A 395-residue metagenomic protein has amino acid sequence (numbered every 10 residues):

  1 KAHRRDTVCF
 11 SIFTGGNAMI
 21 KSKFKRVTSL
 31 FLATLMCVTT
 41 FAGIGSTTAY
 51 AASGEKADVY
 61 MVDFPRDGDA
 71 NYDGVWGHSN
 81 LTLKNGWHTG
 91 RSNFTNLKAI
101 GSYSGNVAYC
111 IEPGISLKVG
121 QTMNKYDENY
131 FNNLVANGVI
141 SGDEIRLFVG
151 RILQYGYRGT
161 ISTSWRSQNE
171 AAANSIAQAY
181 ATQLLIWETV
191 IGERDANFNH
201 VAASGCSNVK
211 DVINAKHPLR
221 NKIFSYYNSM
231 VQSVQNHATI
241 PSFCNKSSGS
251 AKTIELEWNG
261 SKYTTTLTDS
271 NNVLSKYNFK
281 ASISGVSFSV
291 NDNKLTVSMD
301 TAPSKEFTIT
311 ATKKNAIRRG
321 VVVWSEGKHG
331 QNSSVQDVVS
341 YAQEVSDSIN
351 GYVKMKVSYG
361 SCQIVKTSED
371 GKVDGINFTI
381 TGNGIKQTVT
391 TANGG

Functional and structural regions predicted by a protein language model:
A2-H3, T7-F10: N-terminal amphipathic/hydrophobic targeting modules at extreme N-termini, encompassing cleavable Sec/SRP-type signal
K25-C37: Sec-dependent N-terminal signal peptides
V38-A57: Sec-dependent signal peptide cleavage junction
A52-N236: Short, surface-exposed polybasic-aromatic patches that bind anionic ligands, especially phosphate groups
R194-S358: Acidic/charged, solvent-exposed loop-and-adjacent secondary-structure segments enriched in E/D, K/R, S/T, and G/P
L267-N271, I364-I376: Structural motif
S282-F288, E369, T381-K386: Change "in extracellular beta-sheet-rich domains … of secreted and cell-surface proteins" to "in beta-sheet-rich domains
G384-G395: Short, acidic Ser/Thr/Gly-rich low-complexity loop/linker segments typical of extracellular and cell-surface proteins
